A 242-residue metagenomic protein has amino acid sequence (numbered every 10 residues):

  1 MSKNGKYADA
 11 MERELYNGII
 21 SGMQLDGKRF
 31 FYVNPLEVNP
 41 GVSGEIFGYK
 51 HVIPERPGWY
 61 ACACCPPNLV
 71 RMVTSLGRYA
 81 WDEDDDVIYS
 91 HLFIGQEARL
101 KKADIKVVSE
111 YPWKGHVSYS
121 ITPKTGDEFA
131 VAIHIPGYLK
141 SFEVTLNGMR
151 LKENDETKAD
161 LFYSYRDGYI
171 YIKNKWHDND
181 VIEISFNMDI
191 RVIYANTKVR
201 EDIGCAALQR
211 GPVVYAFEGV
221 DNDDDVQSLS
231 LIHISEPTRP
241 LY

Functional and structural regions predicted by a protein language model:
M1-D9: Structural helix-adjacent loops and short alpha-helical linkers that scaffold large soluble proteins
D9-N17, G22-T122, R150-Y165, N174-H177 (+3 more regions): C-terminal beta-rich recognition modules with glycine/proline-rich loops and embedded aromatic residues
P112-K114, G126, G137: Short, surface-exposed loop/turn motifs at beta-strand boundaries within globular domains
G126, L139, H177-N179: A generic structural motif
E128-L146: Beta-strand-rich binding/interaction modules
Y169-Y171: Short, surface-exposed beta-strand/beta-hairpin micro-motifs centered on an aromatic residue
